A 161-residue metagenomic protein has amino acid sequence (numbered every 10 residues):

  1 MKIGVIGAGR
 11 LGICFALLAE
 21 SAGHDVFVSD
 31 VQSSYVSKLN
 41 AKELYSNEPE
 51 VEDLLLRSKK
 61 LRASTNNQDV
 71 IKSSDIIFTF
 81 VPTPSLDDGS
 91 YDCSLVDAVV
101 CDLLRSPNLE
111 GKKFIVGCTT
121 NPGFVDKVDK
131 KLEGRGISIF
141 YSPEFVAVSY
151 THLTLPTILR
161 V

Functional and structural regions predicted by a protein language model:
M1-E43: NAD(P)+-binding Rossmann beta1-loop-alpha1 motif at the extreme N-terminus of oxidoreductases
D25, K60-R62, S138: Conserved beta-strand segments of alpha/beta enzyme cores
V31-S74, T83-S90: Conserved N-terminal Rossmann-fold NAD(P) cofactor-binding segment
F78: N-terminal Rossmann-like NAD(P) cofactor-binding module of classical short-chain dehydrogenase/reductase
S85-V148: Rossmann-like NAD(P)(H) cofactor-binding subdomain of soluble oxidoreductases
T151-T157: Conserved small/polar residues in nucleotide/adenosyl-binding loops
